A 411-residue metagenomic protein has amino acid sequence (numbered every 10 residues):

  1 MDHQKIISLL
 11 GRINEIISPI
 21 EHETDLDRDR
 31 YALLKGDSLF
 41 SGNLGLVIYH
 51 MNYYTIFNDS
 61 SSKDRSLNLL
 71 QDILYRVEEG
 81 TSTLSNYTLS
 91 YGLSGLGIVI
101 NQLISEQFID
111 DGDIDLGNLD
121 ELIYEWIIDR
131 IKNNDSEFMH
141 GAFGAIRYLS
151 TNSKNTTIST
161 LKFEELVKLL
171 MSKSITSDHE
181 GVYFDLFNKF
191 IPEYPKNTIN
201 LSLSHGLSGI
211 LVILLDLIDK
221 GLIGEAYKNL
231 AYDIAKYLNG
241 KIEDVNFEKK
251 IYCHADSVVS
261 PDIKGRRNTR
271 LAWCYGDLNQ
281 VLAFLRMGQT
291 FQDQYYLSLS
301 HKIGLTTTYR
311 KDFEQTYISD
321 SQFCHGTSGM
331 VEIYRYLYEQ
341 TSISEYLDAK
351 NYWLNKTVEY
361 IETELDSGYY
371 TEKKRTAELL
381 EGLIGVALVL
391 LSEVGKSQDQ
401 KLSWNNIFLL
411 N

Functional and structural regions predicted by a protein language model:
M1-D2, L44-D59, G97-I109, G144-I158 (+4 more regions): Well-ordered alpha-helical scaffold segments within catalytic/enzyme domains
M1-I16, I158-L161, D216, K220-G221 (+8 more regions): Terminal, non-catalytic domain-edge segments
K5-D29, D64-S82, D113-K132, F163-D185 (+4 more regions): Long, well-ordered core segments of solenoidal/helical folds
D25-L44, Y75-L93, I128-H140, P192-L207 (+3 more regions): Solvent-exposed loop and edge beta-strand segments that line ligand/cofactor-binding and catalytic clefts
Y53, F57-D110: Post-signal peptide N-terminal segment of secreted/secretory-pathway proteins
I100-S172: Internal, well-ordered domain-core segments that constitute the primary functional module of diverse proteins
I158-R286, T290-F291: Extended ligand-binding clefts on enzyme/binding-domain cores
Y317-Y346, W353: Loop/turn-rich, solvent-exposed surfaces of beta-rich toroidal or solenoidal domains
